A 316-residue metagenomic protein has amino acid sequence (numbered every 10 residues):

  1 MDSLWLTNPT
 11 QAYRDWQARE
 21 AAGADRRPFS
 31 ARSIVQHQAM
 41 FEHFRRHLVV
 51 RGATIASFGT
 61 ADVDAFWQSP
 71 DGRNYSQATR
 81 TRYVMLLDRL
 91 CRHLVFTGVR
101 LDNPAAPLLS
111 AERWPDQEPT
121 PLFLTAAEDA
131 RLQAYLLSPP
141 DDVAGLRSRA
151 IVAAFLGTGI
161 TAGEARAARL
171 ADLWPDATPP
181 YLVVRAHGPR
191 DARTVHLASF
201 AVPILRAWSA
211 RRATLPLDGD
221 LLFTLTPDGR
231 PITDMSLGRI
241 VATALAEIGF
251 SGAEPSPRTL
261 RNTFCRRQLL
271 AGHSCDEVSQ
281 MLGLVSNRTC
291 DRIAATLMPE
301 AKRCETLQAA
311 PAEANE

Functional and structural regions predicted by a protein language model:
W16-P119: N-terminal core-binding DNA-recognition domain of tyrosine recombinases/integrases
L87, I151-V152, G159, G163-A168 (+1 more regions): Alpha-helix N-cap/helix-start motif at helix boundaries, enriched for small hydrophobics
W114-Q133, R190-S199, P216-G219: DNA breakage-rejoining catalytic core of tyrosine-based enzymes
R131-I160: Basic, Lys/Arg- and aromatic-enriched nucleic-acid-binding interface segment
D141, V241-Q280, P299: Short, basic (Lys/Arg/His-rich) helix/loop patches that form interaction surfaces in the mid-to-C-terminal regions
G163, A167-P203: Conserved tyrosine-mediated DNA breakage-rejoining catalytic core shared by Y-recombinases
A198-G252: Active-site/catalytic core of tyrosine-dependent DNA strand-transfer enzymes
L282-E316: Catalytic-site neighborhood detector that most strongly recognizes the C-terminal catalytic loop/helix of tyrosine
